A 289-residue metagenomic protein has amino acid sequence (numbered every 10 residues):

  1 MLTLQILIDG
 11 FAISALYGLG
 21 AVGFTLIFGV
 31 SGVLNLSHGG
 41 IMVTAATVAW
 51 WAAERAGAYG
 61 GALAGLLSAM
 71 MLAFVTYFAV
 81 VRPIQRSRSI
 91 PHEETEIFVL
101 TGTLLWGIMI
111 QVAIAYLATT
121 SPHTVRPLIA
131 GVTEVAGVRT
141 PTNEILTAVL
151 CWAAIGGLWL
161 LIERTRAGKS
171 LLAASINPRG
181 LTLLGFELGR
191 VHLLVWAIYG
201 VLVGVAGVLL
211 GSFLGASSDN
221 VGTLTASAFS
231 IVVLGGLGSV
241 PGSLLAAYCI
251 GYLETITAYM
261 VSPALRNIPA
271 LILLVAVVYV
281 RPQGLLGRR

Functional and structural regions predicted by a protein language model:
M1-G20, V48, R55, Y59-G60 (+5 more regions): Membrane-interfacial amphipathic/re-entrant helices at transmembrane-helix boundaries
L2-D9, I13, L161-G168, L193-G238 (+1 more regions): Inter-helical junctions in multi-pass inner-membrane proteins, predominant in energy-converting antiporter-like
F24-A46, E96, A167-S170, L188 (+4 more regions): Short, non-helical or kinked segments that cap or interrupt transmembrane helices
V30-A79, M260: Membrane-embedded helix boundary and interhelical linker motif in transport proteins
G57-W106, L245-I250, R281-P282: Alpha-helical transmembrane segments within multi-pass membrane transporters and channels
S89, G102, L117, S121 (+3 more regions): Cytosolic-side transmembrane-helix boundaries in multi-pass membrane proteins
P91-R164, V191-L194, I256, V261: Transmembrane helix-bundle core of multi-pass membrane transporters and related energy-transducing complexes
R139-A216, V240-A246: Helix-loop-helix "hairpin" substructures at the membrane interface of multi-pass membrane proteins
